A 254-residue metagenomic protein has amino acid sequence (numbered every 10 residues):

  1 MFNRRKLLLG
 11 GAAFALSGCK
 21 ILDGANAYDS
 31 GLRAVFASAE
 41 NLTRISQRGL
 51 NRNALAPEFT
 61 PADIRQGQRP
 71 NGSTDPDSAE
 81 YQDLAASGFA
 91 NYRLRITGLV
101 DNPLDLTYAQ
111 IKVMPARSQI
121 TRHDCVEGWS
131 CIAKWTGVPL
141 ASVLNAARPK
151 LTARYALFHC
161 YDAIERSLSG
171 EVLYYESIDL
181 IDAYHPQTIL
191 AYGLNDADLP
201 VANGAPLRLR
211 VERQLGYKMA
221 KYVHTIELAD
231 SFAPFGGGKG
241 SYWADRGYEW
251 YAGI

Functional and structural regions predicted by a protein language model:
M1, D105, K134: Short aromatic/basic micro-patch
F2-A86, L94, A146-I254: Extended, aromatic/histidine-rich regions of cofactor-dependent oxidoreductases associated with respiratory
Q82-C131: A glycine-rich, hydrophobic loop/mini-helix early in the fold
N91, R95, W135, P139-S142 (+1 more regions): Extracytoplasmic/secreted proteins, especially bacterial periplasmic and envelope-associated proteins
T107, T136-P139, S169, S177-D179: Helix N-cap / beta->alpha transition motif
I120-I164: Extracellular-facing segments of soluble proteins and assemblies that are Gly/Ser/Thr-biased and enriched in aromatics
